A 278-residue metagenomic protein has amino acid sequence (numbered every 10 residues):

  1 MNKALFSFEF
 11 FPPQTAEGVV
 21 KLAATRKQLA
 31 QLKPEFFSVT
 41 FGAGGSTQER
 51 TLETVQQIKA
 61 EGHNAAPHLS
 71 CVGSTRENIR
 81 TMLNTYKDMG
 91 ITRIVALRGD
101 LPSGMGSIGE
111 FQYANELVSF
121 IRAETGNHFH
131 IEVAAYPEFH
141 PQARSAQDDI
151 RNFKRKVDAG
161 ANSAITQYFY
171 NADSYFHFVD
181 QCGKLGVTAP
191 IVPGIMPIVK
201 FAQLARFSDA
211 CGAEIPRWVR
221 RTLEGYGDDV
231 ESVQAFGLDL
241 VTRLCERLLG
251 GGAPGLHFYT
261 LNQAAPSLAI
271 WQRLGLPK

Functional and structural regions predicted by a protein language model:
N2-L5, K33-F36, E61-A65, G90-T92 (+4 more regions): Short, well-ordered coil/turn segments that N-cap beta-strands
L5-K21, A43, A65-E77, H130-D148 (+1 more regions): Active-site mouth loops of central-metabolism enzymes
E9, F37, Y86, K156 (+3 more regions): Conserved, mostly hydrophobic/aromatic
A16-L29, T51, R76-N84, S145-R155 (+1 more regions): Short, acidic/polar
E17, G109-Y136, L185-L238, R243 (+1 more regions): Active-site pocket-lining/capping segments in soluble small-molecule metabolic enzymes
E17-V19, G45-Q57, T75-M82, D100-I121 (+3 more regions): Active-site-adjacent beta->alpha loops and helix N-cap segments on the catalytic face of soluble alpha/beta enzymes
F36-T47, L69-C71, V95-L97, N162-N171 (+2 more regions): Catalytic beta/alpha-barrel core
S119-I165, D239-G251: Active-site/ligand-binding-proximal alpha/beta "capping" segment
